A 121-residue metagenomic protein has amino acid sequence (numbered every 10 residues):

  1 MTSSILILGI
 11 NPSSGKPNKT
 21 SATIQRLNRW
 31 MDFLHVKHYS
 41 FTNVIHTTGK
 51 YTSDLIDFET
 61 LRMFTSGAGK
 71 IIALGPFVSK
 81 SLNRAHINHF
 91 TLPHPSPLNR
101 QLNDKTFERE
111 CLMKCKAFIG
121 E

Functional and structural regions predicted by a protein language model:
M1-K80, H89-R100, T106: A polyanion-binding, active-site-adjacent surface
N83: A short local structural element in Rossmann-fold oxidoreductases
F107-E121: Charged phosphate-binding loop/patch that engages nucleotide di/tri-phosphates or the phosphate backbone of nucleic
